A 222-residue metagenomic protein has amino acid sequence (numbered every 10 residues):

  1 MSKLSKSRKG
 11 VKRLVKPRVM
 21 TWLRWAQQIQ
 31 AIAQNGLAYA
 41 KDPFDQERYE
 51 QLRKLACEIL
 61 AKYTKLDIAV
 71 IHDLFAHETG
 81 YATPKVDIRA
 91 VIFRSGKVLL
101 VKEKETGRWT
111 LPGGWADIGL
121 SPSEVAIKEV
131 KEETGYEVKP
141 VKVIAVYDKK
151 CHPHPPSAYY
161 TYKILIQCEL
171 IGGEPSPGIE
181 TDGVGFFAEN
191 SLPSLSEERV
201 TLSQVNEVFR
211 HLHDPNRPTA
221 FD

Functional and structural regions predicted by a protein language model:
K3-Y49, R108, I179-D222: Nudix hydrolase/Nudix homology domain
R8, D87, T161-L165: Short hydrophobic/aromatic beta-strand or adjacent loop that forms the aromatic wall/cage of a ligand/substrate-binding
A26, A33, R53-A56, T134: Long alpha-helical scaffolds
F44-Q46, E50-R89: Acidic, metal-coordinating catalytic segment for phosphate/diphosphate chemistry, firing primarily on the Nudix
H72-L111, V138, K142: N-terminal strand-loop-strand
A116-K139, D148-V208, H213, A220-D222: Unchanged
